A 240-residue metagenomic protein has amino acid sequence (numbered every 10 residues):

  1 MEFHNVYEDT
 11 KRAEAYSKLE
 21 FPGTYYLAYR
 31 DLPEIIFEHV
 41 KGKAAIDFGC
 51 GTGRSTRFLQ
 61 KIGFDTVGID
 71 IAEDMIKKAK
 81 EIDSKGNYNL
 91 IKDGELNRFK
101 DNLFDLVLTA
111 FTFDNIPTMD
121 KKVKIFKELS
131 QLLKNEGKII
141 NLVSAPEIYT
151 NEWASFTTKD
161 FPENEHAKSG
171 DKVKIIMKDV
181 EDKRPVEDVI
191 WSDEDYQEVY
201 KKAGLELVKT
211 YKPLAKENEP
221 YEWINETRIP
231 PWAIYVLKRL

Functional and structural regions predicted by a protein language model:
M1-V40, R54, F58: Conserved class I S-adenosyl-L-methionine
G42-A44: Nucleotide donor/acceptor-binding cores
I46-F48, T52-L96: Class I SAM-dependent methyltransferase SAM/SAH-binding core
N97-V107: A short acidic, Gly/Pro-enriched loop at the edge of an enzyme's catalytic core that lines a small-molecule cofactor
L106-D120: A short SAM/SAH-binding and catalytic strip from SAM-dependent methyltransferases
V123-N135: A short glycine-rich, Lys/Arg-flanked "PGG" loop and its adjoining helix->strand segment in the class I
I140-V199: SAM-dependent methyltransferase
A203-L240: C-terminal lobe and adjacent flexible extensions of AdoMet/dcAdoMet transferase-like proteins
